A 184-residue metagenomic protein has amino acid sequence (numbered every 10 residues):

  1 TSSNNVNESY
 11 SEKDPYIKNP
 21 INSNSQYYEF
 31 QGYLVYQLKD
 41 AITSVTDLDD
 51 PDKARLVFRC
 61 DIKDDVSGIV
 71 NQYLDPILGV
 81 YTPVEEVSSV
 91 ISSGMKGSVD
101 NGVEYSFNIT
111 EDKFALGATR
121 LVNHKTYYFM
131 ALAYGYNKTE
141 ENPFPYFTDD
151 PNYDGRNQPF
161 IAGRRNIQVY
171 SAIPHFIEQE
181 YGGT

Functional and structural regions predicted by a protein language model:
T1-T184: Extracellular/surface-associated beta-sandwich interaction domains
